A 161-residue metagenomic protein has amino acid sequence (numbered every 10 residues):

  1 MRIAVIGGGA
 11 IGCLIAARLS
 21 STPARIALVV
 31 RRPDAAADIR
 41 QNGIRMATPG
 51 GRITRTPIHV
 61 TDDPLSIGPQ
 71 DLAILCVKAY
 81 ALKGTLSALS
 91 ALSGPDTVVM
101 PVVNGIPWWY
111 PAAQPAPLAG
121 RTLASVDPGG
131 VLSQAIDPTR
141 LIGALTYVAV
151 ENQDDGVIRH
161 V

Functional and structural regions predicted by a protein language model:
M1-P49: NAD(P)+-binding Rossmann beta1-loop-alpha1 motif at the extreme N-terminus of oxidoreductases
I53, P57-D154: Rossmann-like NAD(P)(H) cofactor-binding subdomain of soluble oxidoreductases
G156-V161: Short, intrinsically disordered, charge-balanced linker/junction segments flanking boundaries in proteins
